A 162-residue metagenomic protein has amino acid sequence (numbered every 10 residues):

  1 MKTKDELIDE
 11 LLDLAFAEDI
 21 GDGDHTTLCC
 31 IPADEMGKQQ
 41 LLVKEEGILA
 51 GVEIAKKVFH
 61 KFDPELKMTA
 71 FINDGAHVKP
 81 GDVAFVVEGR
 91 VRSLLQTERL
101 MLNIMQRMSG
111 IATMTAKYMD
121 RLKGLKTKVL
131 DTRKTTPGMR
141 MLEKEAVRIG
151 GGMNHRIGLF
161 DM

Functional and structural regions predicted by a protein language model:
M1-M162: Acidic/glycine-rich phosphate/pyrophosphate-binding loops and surrounding catalytic core that coordinate Mg2+
